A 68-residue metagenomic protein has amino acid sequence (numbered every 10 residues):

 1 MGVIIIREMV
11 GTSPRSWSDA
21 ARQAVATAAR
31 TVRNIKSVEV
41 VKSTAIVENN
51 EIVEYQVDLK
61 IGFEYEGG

Functional and structural regions predicted by a protein language model:
M1-G68: N-terminal, polar/charged subdomain of small-to-medium soluble alpha/beta proteins
